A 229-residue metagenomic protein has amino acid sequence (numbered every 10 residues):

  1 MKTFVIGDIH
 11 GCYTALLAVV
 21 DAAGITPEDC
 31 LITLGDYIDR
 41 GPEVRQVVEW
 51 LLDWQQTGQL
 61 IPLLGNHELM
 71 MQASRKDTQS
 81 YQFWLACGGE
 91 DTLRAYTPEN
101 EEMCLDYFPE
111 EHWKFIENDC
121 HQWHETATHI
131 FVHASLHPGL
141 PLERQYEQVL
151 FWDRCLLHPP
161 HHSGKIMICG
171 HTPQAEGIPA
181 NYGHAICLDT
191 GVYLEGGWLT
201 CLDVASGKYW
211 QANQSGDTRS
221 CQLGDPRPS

Functional and structural regions predicted by a protein language model:
M1-F4, H124-I130: Beta-strand-turn-beta hairpins that frame and shape the catalytic cleft of phosphate-ester-processing enzymes
M1-W50: N-terminal active-site segment of His-dependent metallophosphoesterases
V5, L31-T33, P62-L63, I130 (+2 more regions): Residue-level marker for buried hydrophobic side chains located in beta-strands that build the well-ordered beta-sheet
D8, D36, G65-N66, T92 (+5 more regions): Divalent metal-coordination and catalytic microenvironments
H10-T14, D39-P42, L69-Q72, H124 (+3 more regions): Active-site environment of divalent metal-dependent phosphoester hydrolases
R40-H121, D153-R154: Active-site neighborhood of divalent metal-dependent phosphoester bond hydrolases
E125, F131-H133, C201-A205: Short, well-ordered beta-strand micro-motif
L140, Y146-N213: Conserved beta-sheet core of the metallophosphoesterase superfamily
